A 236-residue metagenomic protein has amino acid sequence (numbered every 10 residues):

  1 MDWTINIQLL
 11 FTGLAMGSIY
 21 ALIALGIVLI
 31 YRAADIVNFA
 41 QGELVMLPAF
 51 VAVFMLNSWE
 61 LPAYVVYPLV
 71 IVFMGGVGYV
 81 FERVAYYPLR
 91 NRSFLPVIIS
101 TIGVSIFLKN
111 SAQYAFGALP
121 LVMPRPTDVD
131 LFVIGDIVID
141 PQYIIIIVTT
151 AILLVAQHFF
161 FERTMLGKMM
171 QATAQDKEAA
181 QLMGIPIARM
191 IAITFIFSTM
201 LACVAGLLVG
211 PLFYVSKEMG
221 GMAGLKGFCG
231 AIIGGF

Functional and structural regions predicted by a protein language model:
M1-I23, V51, L61-V66, R92-I99 (+3 more regions): Membrane-interfacial amphipathic/re-entrant helices at transmembrane-helix boundaries
I5-L56, V80-N91, P96, G235-F236: Single transmembrane alpha-helix segments in multi-pass membrane proteins
M16, V138-S216, G220: Helix-loop-helix "hairpin" substructures at the membrane interface of multi-pass membrane proteins
Y20, A24, E60-V72, F195-A202 (+1 more regions): Transmembrane alpha-helical segments in multi-pass inner-membrane proteins
A24-A33, A52, V77-G78, E82-R83 (+6 more regions): Alpha-helical transmembrane segments of polytopic integral membrane proteins, especially the permease/helical cores
L29-A49, A63, N91-P96, L166-M169 (+3 more regions): Short, non-helical or kinked segments that cap or interrupt transmembrane helices
E60-V104, S111: Alpha-helical transmembrane segments within multi-pass membrane transporters and channels
P88-R163, M190: Transmembrane helix-bundle core of multi-pass membrane transporters and related energy-transducing complexes
